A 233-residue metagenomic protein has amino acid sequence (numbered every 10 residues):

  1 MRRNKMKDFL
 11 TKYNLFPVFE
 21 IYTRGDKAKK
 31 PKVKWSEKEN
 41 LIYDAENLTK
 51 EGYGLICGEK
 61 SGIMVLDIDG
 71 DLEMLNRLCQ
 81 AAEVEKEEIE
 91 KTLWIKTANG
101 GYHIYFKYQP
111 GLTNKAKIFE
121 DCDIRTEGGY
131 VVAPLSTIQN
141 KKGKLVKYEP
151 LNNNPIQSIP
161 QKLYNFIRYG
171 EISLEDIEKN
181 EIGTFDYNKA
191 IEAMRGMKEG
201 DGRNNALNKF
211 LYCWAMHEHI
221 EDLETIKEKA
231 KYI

Functional and structural regions predicted by a protein language model:
M1-K179: Conserved phosphate/metal-binding and DNA-contacting active-site motifs used in DNA phosphodiester-bond processing
G101, P110, E171-I233: Modules that initiate DNA replication and primer synthesis
